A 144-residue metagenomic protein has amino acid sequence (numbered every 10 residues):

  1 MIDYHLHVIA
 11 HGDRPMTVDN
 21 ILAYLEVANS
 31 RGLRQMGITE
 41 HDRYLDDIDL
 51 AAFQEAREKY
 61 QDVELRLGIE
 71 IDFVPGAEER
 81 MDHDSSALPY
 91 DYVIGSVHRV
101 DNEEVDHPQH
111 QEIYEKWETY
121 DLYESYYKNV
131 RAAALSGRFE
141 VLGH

Functional and structural regions predicted by a protein language model:
M1-P75, R80, S85, D91: An N-terminally biased module of ancient metal coordination in phosphate/nucleic-acid-related enzymes
I9-R14, D47, P89, V97-H144: Domain-core and long-helix interface of multi-subunit machines
I69, S96-V97: Residues at the C-termini of beta-strands that transition into short coil/loop
